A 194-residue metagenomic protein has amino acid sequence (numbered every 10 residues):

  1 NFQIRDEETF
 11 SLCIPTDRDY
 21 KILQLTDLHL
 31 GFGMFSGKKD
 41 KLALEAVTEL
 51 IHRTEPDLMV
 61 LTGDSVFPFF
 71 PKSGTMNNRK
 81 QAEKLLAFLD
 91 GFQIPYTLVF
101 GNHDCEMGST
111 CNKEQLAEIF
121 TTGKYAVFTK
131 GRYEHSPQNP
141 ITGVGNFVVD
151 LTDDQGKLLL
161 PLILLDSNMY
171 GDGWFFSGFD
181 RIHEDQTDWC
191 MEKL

Functional and structural regions predicted by a protein language model:
N1-R79, K84: N-terminal active-site segment of His-dependent metallophosphoesterases
Q3-S11, K80-L194: Extended active-site neighborhood of metal-dependent phosphoesterases/phosphodiesterases
